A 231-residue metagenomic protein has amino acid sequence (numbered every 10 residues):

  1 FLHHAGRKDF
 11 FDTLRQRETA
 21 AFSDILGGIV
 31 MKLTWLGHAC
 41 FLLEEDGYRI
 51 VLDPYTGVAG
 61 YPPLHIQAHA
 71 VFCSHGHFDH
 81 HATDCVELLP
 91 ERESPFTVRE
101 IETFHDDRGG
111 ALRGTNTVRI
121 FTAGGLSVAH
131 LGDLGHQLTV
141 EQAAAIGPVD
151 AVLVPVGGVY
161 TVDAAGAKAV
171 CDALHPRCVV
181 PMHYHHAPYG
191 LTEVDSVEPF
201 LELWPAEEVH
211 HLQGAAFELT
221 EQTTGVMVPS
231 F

Functional and structural regions predicted by a protein language model:
F1-L2, F11: Intrinsically disordered, low-complexity segments enriched in serine/proline and basic residues
H3-H4, Q16: Low-complexity, intrinsically disordered or signal/transmembrane-proximal segments
D9-V30: Short, Lys/Arg-enriched N-terminal segments with co-localized hydrophobic residues within the first ~10-30 amino acids
V30-A70, H77-D79, D84-A151, V159-A165 (+1 more regions): Core dinuclear metal-dependent hydrolase active-site scaffold
T34, L112-R113, L174, C178-F231: Binuclear metal-ion centers of metallo-dependent hydrolases, dominated by the metallo-beta-lactamase
A68, A151, A167-Y184: Proline-aspartate-enriched helix->loop->beta-strand connector
H75, V156, M182-H186: Short secondary-structure boundary segments
Q142-A145, G166-V170, S196, F200: A general structural detector for well-ordered alpha-helical segments in enzyme core domains, enriched
